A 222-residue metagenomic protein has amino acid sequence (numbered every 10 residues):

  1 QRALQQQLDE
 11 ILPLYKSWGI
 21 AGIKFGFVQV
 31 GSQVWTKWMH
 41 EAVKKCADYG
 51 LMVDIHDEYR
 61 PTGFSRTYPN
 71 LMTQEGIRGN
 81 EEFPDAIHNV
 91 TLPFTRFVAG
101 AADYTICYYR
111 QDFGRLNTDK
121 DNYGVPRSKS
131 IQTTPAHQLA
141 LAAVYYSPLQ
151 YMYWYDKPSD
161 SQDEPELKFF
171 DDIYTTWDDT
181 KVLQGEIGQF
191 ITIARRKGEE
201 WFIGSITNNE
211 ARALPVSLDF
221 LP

Functional and structural regions predicted by a protein language model:
Q1-T134: Aromatic- and carboxylate-enriched substrate-binding clefts and catalytic-loop regions of carbohydrate-active enzymes
Q29, Y151, D156-P158, T207 (+1 more regions): A mature extracytoplasmic/lumenal domain signature
V53, V144, I203: Hydrophobic, well-ordered secondary-structure elements that form the walls of internal hydrophobic environments
P61-G63, S159-E166, N209-R212, D219-P222: Active/binding-pocket-proximal capping segment
R127-S128, W177, I187-I191: Glycine-rich, charged/polar anion/phosphate-binding loops that engage phosphate groups from diverse ligands
A136, A140-E186: Catalytic cores of secreted or luminal carbohydrate-active enzymes
I187-P222: Carbohydrate-binding surface patches
